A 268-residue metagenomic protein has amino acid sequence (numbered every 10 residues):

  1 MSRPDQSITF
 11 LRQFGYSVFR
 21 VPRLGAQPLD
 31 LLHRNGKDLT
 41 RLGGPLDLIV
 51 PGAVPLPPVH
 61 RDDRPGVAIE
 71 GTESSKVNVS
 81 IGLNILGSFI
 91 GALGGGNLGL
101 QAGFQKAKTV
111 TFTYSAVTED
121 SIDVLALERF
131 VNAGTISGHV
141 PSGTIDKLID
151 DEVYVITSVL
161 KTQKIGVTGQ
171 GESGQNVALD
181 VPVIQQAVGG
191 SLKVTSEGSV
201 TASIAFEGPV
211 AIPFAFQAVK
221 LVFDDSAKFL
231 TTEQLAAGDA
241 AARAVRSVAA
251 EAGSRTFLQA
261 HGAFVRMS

Functional and structural regions predicted by a protein language model:
S2-D5, T9, G15, R20-D38 (+3 more regions): Membrane pore-forming effector domains from diverse proteins
R41-P45: Alpha-helical transmembrane segments and their cytosolic membrane-interface
V67, K76-S88, N97-G99: General structural concept
F89-G95, I184-A187: Short loop/turn motifs that connect adjacent beta-strands in outer-membrane beta-barrel proteins
Q175-V181: Positively charged, aromatic-enriched nucleic acid-contacting surfaces
I184-S196: An internal, amphipathic alpha-helical element
T256-S268: Acidic, serine/threonine-rich intrinsically disordered low-complexity regions
